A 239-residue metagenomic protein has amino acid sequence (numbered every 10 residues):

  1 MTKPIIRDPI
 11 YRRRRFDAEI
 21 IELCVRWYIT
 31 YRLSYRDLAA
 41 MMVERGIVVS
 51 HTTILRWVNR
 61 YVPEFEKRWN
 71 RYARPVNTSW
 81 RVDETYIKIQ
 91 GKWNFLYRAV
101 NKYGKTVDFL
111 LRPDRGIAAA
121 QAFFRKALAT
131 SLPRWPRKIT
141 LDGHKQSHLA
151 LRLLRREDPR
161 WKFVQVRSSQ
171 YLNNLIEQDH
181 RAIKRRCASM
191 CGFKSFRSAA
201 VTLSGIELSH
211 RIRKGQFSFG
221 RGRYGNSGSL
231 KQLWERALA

Functional and structural regions predicted by a protein language model:
M1-Y31, G46-S50, L55-R56, P75-R81 (+1 more regions): Basic, short loop/linker segments at the boundary and entry of helix-turn-helix/winged-helix-like folds
R15, R60, F109-L132: Active-site beta-loop-alpha junctions of metal-dependent nucleic acid enzymes, especially the RNase H-like/DDE
C24, L38, I54, D83 (+9 more regions): Mobile genetic element proteins and their domesticated derivatives, centered on retroelements and DNA transposons
R32, Q90, N94-T106, G116 (+1 more regions): Short conserved beta-strand segments at catalytic cores or DNA/RNA-binding microdomains of nucleic-acid binding
S34-I47: DNA-recognition alpha helix
V48, R56-T78, S147, R156-D158: Short, basic alpha-helical nucleic acid-contact segments in DNA-binding proteins and DNA transaction factors
G143-E207, R211: Helix-centered, glycine/charged polyanion-binding patches within enzymatic domains that contact phosphate-containing
S189, S198-L208, R213-A239: C-terminal domain-tail junction helix/linker
